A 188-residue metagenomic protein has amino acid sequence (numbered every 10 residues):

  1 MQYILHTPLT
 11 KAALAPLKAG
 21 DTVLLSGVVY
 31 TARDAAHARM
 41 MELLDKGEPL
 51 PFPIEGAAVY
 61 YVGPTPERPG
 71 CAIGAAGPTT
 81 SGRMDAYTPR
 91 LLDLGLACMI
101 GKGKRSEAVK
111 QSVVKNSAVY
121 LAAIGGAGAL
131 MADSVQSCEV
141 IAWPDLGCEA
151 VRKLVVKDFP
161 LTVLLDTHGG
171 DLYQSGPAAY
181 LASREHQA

Functional and structural regions predicted by a protein language model:
M1-L9: Short, structured beta-strand/loop micro-motifs enriched in basic residues and often containing a Trp
L9, V29, P64-P66, D158 (+1 more regions): A broadly conserved detector of short glycine/acidic/proline-rich loop/turn motifs that flank catalytic sites and bind
L25, D133-A188: C-terminal binding/interaction regions
T31-A32, A36-F159: Feature captures the catalytic cores and cofactor-binding loops of soluble hydro-lyases/lyases that act on carboxylate
